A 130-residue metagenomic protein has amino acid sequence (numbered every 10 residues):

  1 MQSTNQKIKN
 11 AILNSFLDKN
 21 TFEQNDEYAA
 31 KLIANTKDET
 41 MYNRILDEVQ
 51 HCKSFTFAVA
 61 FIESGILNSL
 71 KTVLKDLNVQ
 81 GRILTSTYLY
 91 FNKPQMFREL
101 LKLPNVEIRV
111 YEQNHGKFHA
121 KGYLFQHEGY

Functional and structural regions predicted by a protein language model:
M1-Y130: PLD/PLD-like phosphodiesterase catalytic module centered on the HKD motif
